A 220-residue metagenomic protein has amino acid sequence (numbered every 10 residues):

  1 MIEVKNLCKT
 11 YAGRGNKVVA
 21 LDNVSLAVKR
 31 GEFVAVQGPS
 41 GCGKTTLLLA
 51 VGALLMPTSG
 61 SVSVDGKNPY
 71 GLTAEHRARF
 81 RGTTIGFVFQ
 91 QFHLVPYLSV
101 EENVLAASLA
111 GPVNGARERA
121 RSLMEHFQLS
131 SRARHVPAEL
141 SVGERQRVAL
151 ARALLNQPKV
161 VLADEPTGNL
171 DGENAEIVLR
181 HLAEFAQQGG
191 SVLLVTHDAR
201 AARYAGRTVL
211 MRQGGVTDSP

Functional and structural regions predicted by a protein language model:
I2-V4, C8-V24, V28-M211: ABC family nucleotide-binding domain
T208-P220: H-loop (His-switch) and adjacent beta-strand-loop-beta switch element of ABC-type ATPase nucleotide-binding domains
